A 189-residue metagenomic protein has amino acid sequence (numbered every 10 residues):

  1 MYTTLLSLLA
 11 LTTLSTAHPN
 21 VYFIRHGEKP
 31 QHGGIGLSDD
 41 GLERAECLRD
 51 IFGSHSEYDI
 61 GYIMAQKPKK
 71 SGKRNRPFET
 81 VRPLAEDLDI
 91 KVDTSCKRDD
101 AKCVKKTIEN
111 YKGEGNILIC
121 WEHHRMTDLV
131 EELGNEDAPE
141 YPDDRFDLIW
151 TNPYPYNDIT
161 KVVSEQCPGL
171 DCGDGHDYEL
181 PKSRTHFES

Functional and structural regions predicted by a protein language model:
M1-A17: Fungal secretory targeting signals
H18-G115, R125-S189: Active-site-proximal alpha-helix that buttresses catalytic centers in soluble enzyme cores
C120-E122: Short beta-strand segments
